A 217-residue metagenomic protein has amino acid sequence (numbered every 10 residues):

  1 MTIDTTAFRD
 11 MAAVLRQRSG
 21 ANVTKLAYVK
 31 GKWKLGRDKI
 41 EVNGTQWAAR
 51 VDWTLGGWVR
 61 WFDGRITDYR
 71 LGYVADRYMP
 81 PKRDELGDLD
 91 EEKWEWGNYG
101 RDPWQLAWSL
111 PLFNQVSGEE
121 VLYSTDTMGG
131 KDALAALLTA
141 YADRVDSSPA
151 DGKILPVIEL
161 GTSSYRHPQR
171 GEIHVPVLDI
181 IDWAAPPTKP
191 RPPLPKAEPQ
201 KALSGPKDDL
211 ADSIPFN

Functional and structural regions predicted by a protein language model:
M1-E119, Q169-V175, I180-P187: OB-fold ssDNA-binding interfaces and closely related basic DNA-contact patches used across DNA replication/repair
T5, S147, I180-W183, D209-S213: Short linear motifs in intrinsically disordered/low-complexity regions
N98-E198: Conserved binding-pocket/active-site segment within a compact domain
R191-N217: Interfaces that engage single-stranded nucleic acids at replication/repair/recombination sites
